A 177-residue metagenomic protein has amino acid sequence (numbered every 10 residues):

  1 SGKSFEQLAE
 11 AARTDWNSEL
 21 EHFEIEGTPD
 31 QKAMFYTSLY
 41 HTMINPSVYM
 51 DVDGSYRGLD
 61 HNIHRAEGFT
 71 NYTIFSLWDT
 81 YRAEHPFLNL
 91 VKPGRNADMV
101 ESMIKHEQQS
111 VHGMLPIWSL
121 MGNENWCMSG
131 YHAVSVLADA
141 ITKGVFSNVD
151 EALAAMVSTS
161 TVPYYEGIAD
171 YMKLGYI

Functional and structural regions predicted by a protein language model:
S1-N71, K105, G113, F146-Y165: Acidic/polar, glycine-enriched structural segments that form the non-catalytic walls/loops of the carbohydrate-binding
T73-I177: Aromatic-rich carbohydrate-recognition surfaces in CAZymes
